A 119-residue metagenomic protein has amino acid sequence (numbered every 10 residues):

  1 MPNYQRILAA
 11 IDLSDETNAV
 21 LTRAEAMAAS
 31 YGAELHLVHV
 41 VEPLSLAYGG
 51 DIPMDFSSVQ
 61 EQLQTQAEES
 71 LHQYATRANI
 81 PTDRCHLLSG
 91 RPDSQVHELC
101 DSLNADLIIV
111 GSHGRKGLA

Functional and structural regions predicted by a protein language model:
M1-P2, A75-I108, R115: Structural beta-alpha unit
P2-M54: Small/aliphatic-rich secondary-structure junction motif
D12, S112-R115: Histidine-centered beta-alpha loop that forms part of the nucleotide-sugar donor binding/catalytic region in diverse
A19-T22, T65, E69-H72, S94 (+1 more regions): Short, contiguous clusters of charged residues that form electrostatic/catalytic patches at enzyme active sites, used
I52-F56, S102-L103: Short, hinge-like loop/turn segments at secondary-structure boundaries
D55-E69: A short acidic, glycine-rich active-site loop that binds or catalyzes chemistry on phosphate/adenosine moieties
G117-A119: Glycine/threonine-rich flexible loop motifs
